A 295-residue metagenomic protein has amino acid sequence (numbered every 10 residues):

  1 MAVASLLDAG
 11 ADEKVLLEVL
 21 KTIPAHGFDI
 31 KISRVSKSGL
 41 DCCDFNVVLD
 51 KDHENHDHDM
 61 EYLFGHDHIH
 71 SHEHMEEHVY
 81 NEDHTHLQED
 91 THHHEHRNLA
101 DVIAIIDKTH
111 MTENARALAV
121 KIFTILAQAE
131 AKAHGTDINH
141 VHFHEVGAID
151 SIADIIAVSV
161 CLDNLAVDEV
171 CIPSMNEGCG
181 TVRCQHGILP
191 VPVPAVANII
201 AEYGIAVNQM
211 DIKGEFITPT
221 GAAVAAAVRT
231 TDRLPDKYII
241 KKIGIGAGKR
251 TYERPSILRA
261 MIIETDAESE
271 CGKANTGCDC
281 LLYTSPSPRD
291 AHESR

Functional and structural regions predicted by a protein language model:
M1-S5, E145-L162: Conserved phosphate/anionic-ligand binding catalytic regions in large, soluble enzymes, centered on
S5-G10, A157-V167, A227-R229: Alpha-helix C-terminal capping segments
D8-A133, E202-I205, I212-K213, P219-A222 (+1 more regions): Glycine-rich nucleotide/cofactor/substrate-binding loop typically near the N-terminus or early in the first domain
F45, D150, A225: Divalent metal-coordination and catalytic microenvironments
K108-A117, H142-I149, T181-G187, N208-F216: Flexible, glycine/proline-enriched loop segments at strand-loop-helix junctions that form or flank small-ligand binding
A133-H144, G178, Y203-M210, D279: Glycine/charged-rich beta-loop-alpha catalytic/anionic-binding loops adjacent to active sites
V170-C271: Mobile "lid/hinge" segments at catalytic clefts and subdomain interfaces of large enzymes
Y283-D290: Conserved small/polar residues in nucleotide/adenosyl-binding loops
